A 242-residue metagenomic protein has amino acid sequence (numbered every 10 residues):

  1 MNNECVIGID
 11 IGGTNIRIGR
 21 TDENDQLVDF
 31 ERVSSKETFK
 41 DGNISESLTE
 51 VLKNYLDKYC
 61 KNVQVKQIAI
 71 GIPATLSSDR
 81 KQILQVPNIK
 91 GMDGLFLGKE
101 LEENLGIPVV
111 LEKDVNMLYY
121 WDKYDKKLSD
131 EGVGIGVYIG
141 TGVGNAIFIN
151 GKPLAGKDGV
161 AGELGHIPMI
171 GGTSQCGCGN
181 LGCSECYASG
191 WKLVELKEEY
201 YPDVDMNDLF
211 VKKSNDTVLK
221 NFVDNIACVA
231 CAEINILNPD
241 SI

Functional and structural regions predicted by a protein language model:
M1-Q67, L76-Q82, K99-I107, K123-E131 (+1 more regions): ATP-binding/phosphotransfer module of carbohydrate and carboxylate kinases, centering on a glycine-rich
Q67-A69, T75-G179, C183-S184: Phosphate-binding/catalytic loop of phosphoryl-transfer enzymes
